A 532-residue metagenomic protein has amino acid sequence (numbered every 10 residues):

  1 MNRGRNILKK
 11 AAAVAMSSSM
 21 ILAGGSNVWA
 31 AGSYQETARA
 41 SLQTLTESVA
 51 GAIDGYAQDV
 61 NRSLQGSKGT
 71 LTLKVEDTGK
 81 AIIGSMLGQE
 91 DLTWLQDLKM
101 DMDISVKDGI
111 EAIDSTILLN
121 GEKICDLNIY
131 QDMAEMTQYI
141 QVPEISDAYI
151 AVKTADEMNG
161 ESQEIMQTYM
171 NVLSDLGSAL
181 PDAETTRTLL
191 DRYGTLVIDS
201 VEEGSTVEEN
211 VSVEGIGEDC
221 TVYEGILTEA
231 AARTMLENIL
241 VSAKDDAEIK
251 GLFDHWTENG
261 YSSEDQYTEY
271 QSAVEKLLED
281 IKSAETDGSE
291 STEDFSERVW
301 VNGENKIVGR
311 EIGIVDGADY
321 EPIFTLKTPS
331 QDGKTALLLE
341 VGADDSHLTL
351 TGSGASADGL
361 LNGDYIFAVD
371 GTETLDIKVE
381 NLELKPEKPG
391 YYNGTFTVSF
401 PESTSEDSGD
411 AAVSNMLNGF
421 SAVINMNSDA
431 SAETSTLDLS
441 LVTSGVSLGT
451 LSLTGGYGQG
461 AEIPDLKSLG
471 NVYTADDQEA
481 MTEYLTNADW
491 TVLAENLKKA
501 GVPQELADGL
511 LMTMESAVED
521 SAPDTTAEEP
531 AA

Functional and structural regions predicted by a protein language model:
M1-A12: Bacterial Sec-dependent N-terminal signal peptides
L8-K10, N27, E528: Short, intrinsically disordered, low-complexity terminal segments
A13-V14, A532: Short amphipathic alpha-helical "recognition" segments used for binding
M16, M20-G24: Hydrophobic core
W29-A532: Subset-of-secretome marker
